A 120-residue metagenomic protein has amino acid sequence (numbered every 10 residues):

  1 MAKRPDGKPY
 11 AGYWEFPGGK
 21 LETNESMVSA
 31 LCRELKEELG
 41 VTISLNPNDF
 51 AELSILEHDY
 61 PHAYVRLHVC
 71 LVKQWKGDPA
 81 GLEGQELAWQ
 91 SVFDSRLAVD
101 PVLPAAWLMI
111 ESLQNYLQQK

Functional and structural regions predicted by a protein language model:
M1-E15: N-terminal strand-loop-strand
A2, L31, L35, L87: Hydrophobic pocket/interface hotspot
K8, E22-S26, L97, P101-P104: Residues at secondary-structure transition points
A11, L45-P47, H62-L67: Short connector loops at helix/strand junctions that flank enzyme active sites, especially segments positioning acidic
E15, Y64, W89: Short aromatic/basic micro-patch
F16-A51: The catalytic Nudix box helix
L53-A80, V92: Active-site-adjacent beta-strand/loop module that shapes the phosphate/pyrophosphate-binding cleft
L71, P79-L117: NUDIX/MutT-family hydrolases
